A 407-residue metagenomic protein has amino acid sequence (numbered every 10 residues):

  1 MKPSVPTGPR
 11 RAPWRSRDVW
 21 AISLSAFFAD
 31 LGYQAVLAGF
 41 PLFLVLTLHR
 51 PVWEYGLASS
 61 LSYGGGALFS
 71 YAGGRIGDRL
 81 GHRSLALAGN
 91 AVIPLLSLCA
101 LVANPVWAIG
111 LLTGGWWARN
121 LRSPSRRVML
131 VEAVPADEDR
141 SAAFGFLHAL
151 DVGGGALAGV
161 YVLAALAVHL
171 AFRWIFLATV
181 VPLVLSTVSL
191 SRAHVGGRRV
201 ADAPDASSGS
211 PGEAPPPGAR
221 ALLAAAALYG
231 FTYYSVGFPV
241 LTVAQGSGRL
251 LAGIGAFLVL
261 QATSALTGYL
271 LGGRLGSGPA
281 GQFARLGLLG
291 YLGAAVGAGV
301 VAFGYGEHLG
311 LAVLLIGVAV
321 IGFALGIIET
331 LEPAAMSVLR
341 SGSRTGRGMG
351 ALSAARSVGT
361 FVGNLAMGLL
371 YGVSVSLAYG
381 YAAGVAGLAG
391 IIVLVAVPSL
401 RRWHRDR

Functional and structural regions predicted by a protein language model:
A12-Y63, R220-A256: Helix-loop boundary and gating motifs at the non-cytosolic
A67-N104: Conserved MFS/SLC helix-loop-helix module at the cytosolic interface between two early adjacent transmembrane helices
F69-G81, L266-G281, Y371: Helix-to-loop junctions at the C-terminal end of transmembrane segments in multipass secondary transporters
S84-L98, V180, Q282-V300: Structural signature of the two symmetry-related core transmembrane helices
L111-D151: Cytoplasmic helix-loop-helix junction between adjacent transmembrane helices in 12-TM secondary transporters
R173-S191, Y379-A396: Symmetry-related core transmembrane helices of the 12-TM Major Facilitator Superfamily/SLC fold
Q282-E332: C-terminal transmembrane helical hairpin of 12-TM major facilitator-type secondary transporters
R344-V373: A late C-terminal transmembrane helix in Major Facilitator Superfamily
